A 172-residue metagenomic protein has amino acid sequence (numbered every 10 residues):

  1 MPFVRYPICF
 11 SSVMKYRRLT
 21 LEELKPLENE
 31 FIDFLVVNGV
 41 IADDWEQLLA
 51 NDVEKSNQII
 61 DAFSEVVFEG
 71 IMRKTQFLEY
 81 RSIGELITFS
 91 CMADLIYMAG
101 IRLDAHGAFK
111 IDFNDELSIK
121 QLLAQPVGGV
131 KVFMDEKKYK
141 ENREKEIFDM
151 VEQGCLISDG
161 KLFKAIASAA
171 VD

Functional and structural regions predicted by a protein language model:
M1-V13: N-terminal amphipathic/basic-hydrophobic helices that include classical n-h-c signal peptides and signal-anchor
K15-Y80: N-terminal interaction modules that seed assembly of large macromolecular complexes
E28, D115-E116, E144: Short amphipathic alpha-helical segments that mediate assembly, nucleic-acid/protein binding, or membrane association
I41, A93-Y97, F163: Mixed-charge, low-complexity intrinsically disordered segments
D44-L48, E79-G84, M134-E136, L162-A167: Short coil/turn segments at secondary-structure boundaries
S56-L117: Long, charge-patterned amphipathic interaction tracts in eukaryotic proteins
A124-D172: Glycine-rich, aromatic-bearing surface loops/beta-hairpins
